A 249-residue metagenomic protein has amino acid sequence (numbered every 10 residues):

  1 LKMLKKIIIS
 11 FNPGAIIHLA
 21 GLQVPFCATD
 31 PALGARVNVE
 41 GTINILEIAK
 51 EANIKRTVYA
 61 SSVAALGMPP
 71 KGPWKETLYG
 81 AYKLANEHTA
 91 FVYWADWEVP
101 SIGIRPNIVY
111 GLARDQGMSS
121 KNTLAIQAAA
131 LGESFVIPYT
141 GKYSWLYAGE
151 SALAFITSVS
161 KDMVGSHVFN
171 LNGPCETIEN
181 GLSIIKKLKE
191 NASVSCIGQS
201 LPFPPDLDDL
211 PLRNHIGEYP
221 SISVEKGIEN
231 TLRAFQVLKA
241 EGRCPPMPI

Functional and structural regions predicted by a protein language model:
L1-V37: NAD(P)H-binding glycine-rich loop region in Rossmannoid oxidoreductase-like domains and their noncatalytic homologs
H18, E40-G80: Conserved Rossmann-fold NAD(P)-dependent oxidoreductase catalytic core, especially the SDR/UDP-sugar
A20, V58-S62, R105-N107, N172: Active-site beta-alpha turn of Rossmann-fold NAD(P)-dependent dehydrogenases/reductases
L33-A35, V39, K75-E87, D115 (+2 more regions): Short-chain dehydrogenase/reductase
A65-L66, V109-G111, S151, E176: Conserved sequence/active-site signature of Rossmann-fold short-chain dehydrogenase/reductase
L78, F91-Y143, E150: NAD(P)-dependent short-chain dehydrogenase/reductase
P138-G141, W145-I249: C-terminal substrate-binding subdomain of Rossmann-fold SDR/epimerase-dehydratase oxidoreductases
